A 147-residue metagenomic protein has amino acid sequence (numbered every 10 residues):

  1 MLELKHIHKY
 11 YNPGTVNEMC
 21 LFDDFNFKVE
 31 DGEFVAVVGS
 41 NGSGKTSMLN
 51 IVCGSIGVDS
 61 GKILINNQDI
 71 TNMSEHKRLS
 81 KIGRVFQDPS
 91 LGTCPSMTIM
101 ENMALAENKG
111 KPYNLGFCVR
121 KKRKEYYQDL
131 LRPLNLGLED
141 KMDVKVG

Functional and structural regions predicted by a protein language model:
M1-L4, Y10-D24, S74: A short, flexible loop at the N-terminus of ABC-type nucleotide-binding domains that lies
A36, H76, S80-Q87, L91 (+1 more regions): ABC nucleotide-binding domain signature
V38-S40: The feature captures the beta-strand-to-loop junction immediately N-terminal to the Walker
C53: Helix-to-loop junction immediately C-terminal to a conserved catalytic motif
G61-D69, L131, D143: Conserved ABC transporter NBD signature motif
D69-G83, Y113-R120, K124: ABC ATPase NBD coupling module
S96-P112: Q-loop/switch helix immediately C-terminal to the Walker
L130-G147: Conserved ABC nucleotide-binding domain
